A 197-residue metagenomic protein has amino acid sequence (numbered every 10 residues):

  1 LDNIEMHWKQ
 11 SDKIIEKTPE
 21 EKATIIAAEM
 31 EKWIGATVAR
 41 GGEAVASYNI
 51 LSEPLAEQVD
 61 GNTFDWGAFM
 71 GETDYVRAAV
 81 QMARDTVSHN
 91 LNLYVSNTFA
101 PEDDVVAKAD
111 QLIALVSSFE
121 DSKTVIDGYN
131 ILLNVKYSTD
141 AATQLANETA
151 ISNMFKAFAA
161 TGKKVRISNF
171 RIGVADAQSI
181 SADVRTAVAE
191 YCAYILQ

Functional and structural regions predicted by a protein language model:
L1, A46-I50, N92-V95, D127-L132 (+1 more regions): Structural recognition of the beta-strand scaffold that forms the well-ordered cores of secreted hydrolase catalytic
H7-L91, V95-I113, T139-N153, Q178-E190: Active-site cleft segment of glycoside hydrolase catalytic domains centered on the general acid/base Glu
A36-A46, L115-N130, E190-Q197: Structural recognition of alpha->loop->beta junctions
P54-L55, F99, L132-N134, R171: Catalytic metal-binding/acid-base residues of hydrolase active sites
L112-E148: Long, low-complexity, intrinsically disordered polar/charged segments
S122, M154-R171: Aromatic-lined glycan-binding groove of carbohydrate-active enzymes
L133-N134, V165-D176, D183-Q197: Substrate-binding cleft of secreted/luminal carbohydrate-active enzymes
